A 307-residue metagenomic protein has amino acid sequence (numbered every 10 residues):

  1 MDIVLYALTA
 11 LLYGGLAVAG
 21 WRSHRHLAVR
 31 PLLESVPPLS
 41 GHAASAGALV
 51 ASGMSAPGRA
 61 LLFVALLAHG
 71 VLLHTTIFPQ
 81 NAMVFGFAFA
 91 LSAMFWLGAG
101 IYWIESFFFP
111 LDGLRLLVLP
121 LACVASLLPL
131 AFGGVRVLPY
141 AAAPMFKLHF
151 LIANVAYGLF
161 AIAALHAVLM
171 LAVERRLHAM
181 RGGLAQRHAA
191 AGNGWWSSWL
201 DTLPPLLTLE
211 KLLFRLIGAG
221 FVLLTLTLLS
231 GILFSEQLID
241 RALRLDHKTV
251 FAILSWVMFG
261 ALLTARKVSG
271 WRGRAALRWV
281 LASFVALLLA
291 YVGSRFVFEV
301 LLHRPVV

Functional and structural regions predicted by a protein language model:
M1-Y13, A156-F160: Hydrophobic transmembrane alpha-helical segments in integral membrane proteins
Y6-R30: N-terminal signal-anchor/start-transfer transmembrane helix
P79-L159: Membrane-interface helix-loop-helix junctions at boundaries between adjacent transmembrane segments
G86, S235-G260: Short alpha-helical packing/oligomerization segments
G183-Q237: A mid-sequence, solvent-exposed acidic-amphipathic segment
G231-S235, W256-W271: Transmembrane alpha-helical segments of integral membrane proteins
T264-A286: Interfacial loop-to-transmembrane junctions
L289-V307: Juxtamembrane boundary at the C-terminal end of a transmembrane helix
